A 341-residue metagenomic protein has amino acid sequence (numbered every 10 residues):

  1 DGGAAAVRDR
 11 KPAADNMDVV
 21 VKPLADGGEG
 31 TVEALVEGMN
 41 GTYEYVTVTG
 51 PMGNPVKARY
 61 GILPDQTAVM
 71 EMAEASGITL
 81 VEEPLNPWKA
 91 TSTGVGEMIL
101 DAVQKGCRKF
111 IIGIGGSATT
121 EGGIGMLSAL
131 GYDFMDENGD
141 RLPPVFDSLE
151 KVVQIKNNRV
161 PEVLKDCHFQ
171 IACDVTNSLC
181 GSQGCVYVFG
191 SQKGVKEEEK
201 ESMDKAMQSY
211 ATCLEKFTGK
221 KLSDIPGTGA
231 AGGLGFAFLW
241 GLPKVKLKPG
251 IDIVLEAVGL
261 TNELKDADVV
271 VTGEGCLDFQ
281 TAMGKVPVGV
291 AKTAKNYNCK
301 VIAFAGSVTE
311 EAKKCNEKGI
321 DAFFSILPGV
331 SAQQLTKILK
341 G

Functional and structural regions predicted by a protein language model:
D1-I114, A118-G341: N-terminal loops that bind phosphate or other acidic moieties and the adjacent beta-alpha structural core
